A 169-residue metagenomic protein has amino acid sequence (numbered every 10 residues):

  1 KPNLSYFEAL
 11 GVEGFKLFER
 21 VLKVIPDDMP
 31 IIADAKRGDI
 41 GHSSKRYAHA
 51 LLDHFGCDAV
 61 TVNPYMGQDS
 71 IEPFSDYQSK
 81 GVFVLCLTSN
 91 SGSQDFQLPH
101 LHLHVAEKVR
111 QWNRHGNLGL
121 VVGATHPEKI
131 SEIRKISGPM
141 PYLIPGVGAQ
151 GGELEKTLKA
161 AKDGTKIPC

Functional and structural regions predicted by a protein language model:
P2-H54, K129: N-terminal active-site wall of soluble small-molecule enzyme domains
Y6, T88, A124: Residue-level signal for short, function-critical loop segments
E13, R46, D69, H104 (+2 more regions): Conserved active-site and cofactor/substrate-binding residues in soluble primary-metabolism enzymes
K16-D27, R46, A50, P73 (+4 more regions): Alpha-helical scaffolding segments of alpha/beta enzyme cores, especially the outer helices of TIM-barrel or partial
V24-D28, H54, Y77, W112-H115 (+2 more regions): Alpha-helix C-cap/termination motif
A35, D39-V121, P139: Conserved anion-binding
A124-P168: A C-terminal functional module that forms or caps the active site or interfaces directly with catalytic machinery
